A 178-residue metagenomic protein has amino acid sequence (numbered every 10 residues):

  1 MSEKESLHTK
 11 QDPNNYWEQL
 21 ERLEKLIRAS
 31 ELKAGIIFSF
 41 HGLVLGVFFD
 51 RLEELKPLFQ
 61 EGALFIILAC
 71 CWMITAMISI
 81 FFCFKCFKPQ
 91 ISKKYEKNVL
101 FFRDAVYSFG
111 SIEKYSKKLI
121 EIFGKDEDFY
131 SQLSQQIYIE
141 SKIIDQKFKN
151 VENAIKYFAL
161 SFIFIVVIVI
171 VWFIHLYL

Functional and structural regions predicted by a protein language model:
M1-N15, V167, V171-L178: N-terminal soluble segments of membrane proteins
S2-Q11, Y95-E140: Solvent-exposed, non-transmembrane helices and loops of integral membrane proteins
N14-Q19, S131: General secondary-structure propensity
W17-R28, S141-Q146: Cytosolic juxtamembrane amphipathic/interface segments immediately preceding and feeding into a transmembrane helix
E21, K25-K93, E152-L178: Alpha-helical transmembrane segments and their immediate juxtamembrane boundary regions in integral membrane proteins
Q132-L160: Hydrophobic alpha-helical transmembrane segments and immediately flanking/interface helices in integral membrane
